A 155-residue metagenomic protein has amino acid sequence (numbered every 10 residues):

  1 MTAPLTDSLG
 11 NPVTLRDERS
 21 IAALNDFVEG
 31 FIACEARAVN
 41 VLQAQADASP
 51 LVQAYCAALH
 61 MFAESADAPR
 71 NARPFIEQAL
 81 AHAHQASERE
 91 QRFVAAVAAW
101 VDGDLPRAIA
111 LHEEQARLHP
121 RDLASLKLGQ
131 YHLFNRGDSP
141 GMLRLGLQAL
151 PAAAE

Functional and structural regions predicted by a protein language model:
T2-A3, R16-I21, D26-A48, Q53-E90 (+2 more regions): Inter-helical turn/loop elements of alpha-helical hairpins
A3-G10: Short, contiguous pre-domain boundary segments
N11-P12, Q78-R92, R117-H119, L150-E155: Flexible helix-coil transition and linker loops at the boundaries of alpha-helical arrays
R107-E155: Compact, aliphatic and Gly/Pro-tolerant "microcore" segments centered on a short helix or tight beta-hairpin and their
